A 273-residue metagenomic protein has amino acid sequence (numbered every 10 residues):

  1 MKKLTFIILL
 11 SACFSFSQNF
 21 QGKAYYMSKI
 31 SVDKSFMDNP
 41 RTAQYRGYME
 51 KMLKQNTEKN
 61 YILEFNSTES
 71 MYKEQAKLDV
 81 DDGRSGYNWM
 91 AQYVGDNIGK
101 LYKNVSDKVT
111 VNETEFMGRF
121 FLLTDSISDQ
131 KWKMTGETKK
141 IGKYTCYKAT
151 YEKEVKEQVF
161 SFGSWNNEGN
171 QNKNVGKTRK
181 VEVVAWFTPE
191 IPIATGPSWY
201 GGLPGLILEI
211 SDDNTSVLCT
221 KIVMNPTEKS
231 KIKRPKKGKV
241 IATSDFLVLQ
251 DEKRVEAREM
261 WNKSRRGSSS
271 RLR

Functional and structural regions predicted by a protein language model:
M1-Y26, R273: Bacterial Sec-dependent N-terminal signal peptides
N19-R273: Extended soluble regions of mature proteins
